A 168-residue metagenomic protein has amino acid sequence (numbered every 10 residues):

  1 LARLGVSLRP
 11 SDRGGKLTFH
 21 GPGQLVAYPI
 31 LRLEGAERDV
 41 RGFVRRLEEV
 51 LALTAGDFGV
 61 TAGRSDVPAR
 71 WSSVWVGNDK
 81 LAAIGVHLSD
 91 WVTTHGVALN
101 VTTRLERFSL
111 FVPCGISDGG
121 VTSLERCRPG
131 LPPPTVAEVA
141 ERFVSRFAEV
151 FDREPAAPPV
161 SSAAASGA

Functional and structural regions predicted by a protein language model:
L1-W75, K80-L81, G130-A137, S162-A168: N-terminal lobe of the biotin/lipoate ligase/transferase fold
S7, L81-L105: Short, conserved beta-strand/beta-arch hydrophobic-aromatic motifs that form part of recognition grooves or interface
L8-P10, G14, L99-I116: Short secondary-structure transition/capping segments
D12-R13, F19-G21, A83, L88 (+2 more regions): Short glycine/serine/threonine-biased micro-segments
T18-F19, L25-A27, S89, N100 (+1 more regions): Short, electropositive, low-hydrophobicity segments enriched in small/polar residues
A27-P29, S72, I84-V86, V97-V101 (+1 more regions): A structural signal for short, well-ordered beta-strand segments
H87, T94, L105-A168: C-terminal accessory segment of soluble enzyme catalytic cores
